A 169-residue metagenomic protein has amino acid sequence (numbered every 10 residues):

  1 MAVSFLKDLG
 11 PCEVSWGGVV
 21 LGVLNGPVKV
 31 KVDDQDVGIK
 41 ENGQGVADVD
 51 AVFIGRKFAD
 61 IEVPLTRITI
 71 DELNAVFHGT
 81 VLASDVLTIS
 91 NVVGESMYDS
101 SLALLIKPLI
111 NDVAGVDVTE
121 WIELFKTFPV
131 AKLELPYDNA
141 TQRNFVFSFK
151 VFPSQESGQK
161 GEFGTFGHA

Functional and structural regions predicted by a protein language model:
M1-A169: Signature of extracytoplasmic/envelope-associated structural regions
